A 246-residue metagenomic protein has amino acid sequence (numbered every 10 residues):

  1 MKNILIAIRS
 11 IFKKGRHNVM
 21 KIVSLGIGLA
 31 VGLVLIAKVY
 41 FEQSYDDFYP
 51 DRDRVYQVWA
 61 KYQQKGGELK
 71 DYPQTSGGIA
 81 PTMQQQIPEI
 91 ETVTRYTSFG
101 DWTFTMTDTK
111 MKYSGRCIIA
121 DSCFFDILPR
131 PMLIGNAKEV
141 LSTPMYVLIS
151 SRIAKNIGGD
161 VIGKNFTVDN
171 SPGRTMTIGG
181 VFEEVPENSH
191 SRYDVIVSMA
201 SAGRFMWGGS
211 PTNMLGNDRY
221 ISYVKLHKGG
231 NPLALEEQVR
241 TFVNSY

Functional and structural regions predicted by a protein language model:
N3-K14: A short amphipathic helical element positioned immediately N-terminal to and/or at the very start of a transmembrane
A7, G26, K38, I79 (+4 more regions): Structural preference for long, well-ordered alpha-helical segments in enzyme cores
F12-Q43, D53: Short, strongly hydrophobic transmembrane alpha-helices
K13, Q85-P88, D126, K155: Solvent-exposed polar/charged
S24, Q57-W59, T94-R95, L148 (+1 more regions): Short beta-strand segments
L35-T103, P211, L215-Y223, E236-Q238: Membrane-proximal extracellular/periplasmic loop immediately following the first transmembrane helix
K61-Y72, R95-C123, R130-Y146, S171-M176 (+1 more regions): Short acidic/polar micro-motifs at solvent-exposed secondary-structure junctions
D121-I134, V147-Y246: Mid-to-C-terminal secondary-structure elements that act as membrane-proximal/extracytoplasmic interface segments
